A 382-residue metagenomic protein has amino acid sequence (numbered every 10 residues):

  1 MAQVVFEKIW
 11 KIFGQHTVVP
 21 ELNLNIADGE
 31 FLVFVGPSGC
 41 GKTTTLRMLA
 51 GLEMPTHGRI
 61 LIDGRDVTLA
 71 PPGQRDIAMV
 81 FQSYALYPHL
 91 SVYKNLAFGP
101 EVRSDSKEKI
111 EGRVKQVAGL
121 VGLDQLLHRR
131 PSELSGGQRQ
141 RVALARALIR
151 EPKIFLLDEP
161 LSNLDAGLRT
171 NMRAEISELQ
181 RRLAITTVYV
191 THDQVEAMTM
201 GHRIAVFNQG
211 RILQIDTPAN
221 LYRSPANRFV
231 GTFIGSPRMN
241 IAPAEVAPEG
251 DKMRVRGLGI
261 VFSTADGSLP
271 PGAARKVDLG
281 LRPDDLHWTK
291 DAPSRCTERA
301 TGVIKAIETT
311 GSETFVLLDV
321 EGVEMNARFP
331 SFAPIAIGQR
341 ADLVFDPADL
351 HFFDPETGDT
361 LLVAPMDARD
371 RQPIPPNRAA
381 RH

Functional and structural regions predicted by a protein language model:
V5, N25, L61, D342-V344: ABC ATPase nucleotide-binding domain
V35-P37: The feature captures the beta-strand-to-loop junction immediately N-terminal to the Walker
A50: Helix-to-loop junction immediately C-terminal to a conserved catalytic motif
T56-R59, Q209: Conserved coupling/switch loops of ABC nucleotide-binding domains, chiefly the family-specific signature
G58-D66: Conserved ABC transporter NBD signature motif
A70-F229: ABC ATPase nucleotide-binding domains
R223, K252-A306, E324, P334-H382: Glycine/charge-rich catalytic "coupling/switch" loops of P-loop NTPases
